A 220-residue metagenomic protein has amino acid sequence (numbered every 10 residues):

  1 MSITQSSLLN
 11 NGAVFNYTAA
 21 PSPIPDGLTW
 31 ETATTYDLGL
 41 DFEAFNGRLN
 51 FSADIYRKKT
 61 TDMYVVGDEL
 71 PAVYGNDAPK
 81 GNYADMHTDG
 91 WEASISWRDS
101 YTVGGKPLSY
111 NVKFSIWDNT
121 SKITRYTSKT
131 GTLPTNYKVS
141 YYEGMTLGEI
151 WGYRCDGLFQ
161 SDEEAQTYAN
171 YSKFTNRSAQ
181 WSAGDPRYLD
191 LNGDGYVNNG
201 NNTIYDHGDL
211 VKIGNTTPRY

Functional and structural regions predicted by a protein language model:
M1-I150: Extracellular/periplasmic, surface-exposed regions of secreted and cell-surface proteins
G81-A84, S100-T216: Conserved small-residue
